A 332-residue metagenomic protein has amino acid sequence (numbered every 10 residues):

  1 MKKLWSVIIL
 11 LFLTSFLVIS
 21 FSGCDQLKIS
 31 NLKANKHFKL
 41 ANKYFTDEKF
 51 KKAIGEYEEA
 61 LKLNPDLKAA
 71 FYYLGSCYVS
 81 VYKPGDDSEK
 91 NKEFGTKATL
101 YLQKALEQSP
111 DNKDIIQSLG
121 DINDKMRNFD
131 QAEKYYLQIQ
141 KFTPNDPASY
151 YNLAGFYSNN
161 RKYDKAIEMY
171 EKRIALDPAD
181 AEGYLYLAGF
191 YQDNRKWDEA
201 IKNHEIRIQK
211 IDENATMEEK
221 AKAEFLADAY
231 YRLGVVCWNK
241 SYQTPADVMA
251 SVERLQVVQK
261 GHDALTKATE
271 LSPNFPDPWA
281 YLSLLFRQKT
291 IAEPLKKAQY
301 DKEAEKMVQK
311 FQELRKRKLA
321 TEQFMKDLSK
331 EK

Functional and structural regions predicted by a protein language model:
N31, P65, P110, P144 (+5 more regions): Short coil turns that delineate tetratricopeptide repeat
L32-E59, L63, D121, K125: Alpha-helical segment of the N-proximal tetratricopeptide repeat
E59-A60, K104-A105, Q138-I139, K172-R173 (+3 more regions): Canonical positions in the second alpha-helix
